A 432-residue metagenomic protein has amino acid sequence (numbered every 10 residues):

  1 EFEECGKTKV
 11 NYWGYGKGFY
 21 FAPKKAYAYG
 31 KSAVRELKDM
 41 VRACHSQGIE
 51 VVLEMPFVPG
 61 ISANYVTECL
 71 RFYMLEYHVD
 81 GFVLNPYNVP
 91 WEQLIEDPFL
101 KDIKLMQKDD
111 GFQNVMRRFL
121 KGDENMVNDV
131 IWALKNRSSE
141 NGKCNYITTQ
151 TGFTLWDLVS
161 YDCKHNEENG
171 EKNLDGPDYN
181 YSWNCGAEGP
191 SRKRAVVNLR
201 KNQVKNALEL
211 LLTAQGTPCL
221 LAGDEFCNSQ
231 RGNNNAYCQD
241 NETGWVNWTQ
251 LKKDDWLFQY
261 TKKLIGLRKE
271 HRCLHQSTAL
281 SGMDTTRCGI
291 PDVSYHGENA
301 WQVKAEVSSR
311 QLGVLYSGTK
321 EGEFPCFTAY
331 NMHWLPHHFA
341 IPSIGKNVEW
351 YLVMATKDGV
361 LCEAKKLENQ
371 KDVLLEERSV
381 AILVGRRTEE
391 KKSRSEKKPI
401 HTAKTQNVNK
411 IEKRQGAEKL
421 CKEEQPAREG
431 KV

Functional and structural regions predicted by a protein language model:
E1, V51-M55, F82-L84, C219-G223: Short beta-strand segments at enzyme active-site cores
E1-G6, V58-I61, N88-Q93, T154-W156 (+4 more regions): Flexible loop/turn segments at secondary-structure boundaries
E3-S46, P59-E76, H165-G189, T243: Aromatic- and acidic-residue-enriched carbohydrate-binding clefts of CAZyme catalytic domains
L37-V41, L70-R71, W91-E92, L208 (+1 more regions): Generic structural signal for well-ordered alpha-helices, preferentially at hydrophobic/aromatic core positions
M40-V51, E76-H78, L210-T217, K263: A structural motif corresponding to the C-terminal end of an alpha-helix and its immediate exit/capping segment
H45-I49, P56-D109: Active-site neighborhood of glycoside hydrolase catalytic domains
W91-A222, F226, N235-Q239, R272-A279 (+3 more regions): Conserved alpha/beta catalytic core and glycan-binding cleft of carbohydrate-active enzymes
V196-K201, K205, L210-L220, D224-V432: Carbohydrate-interacting/catalytic domains
